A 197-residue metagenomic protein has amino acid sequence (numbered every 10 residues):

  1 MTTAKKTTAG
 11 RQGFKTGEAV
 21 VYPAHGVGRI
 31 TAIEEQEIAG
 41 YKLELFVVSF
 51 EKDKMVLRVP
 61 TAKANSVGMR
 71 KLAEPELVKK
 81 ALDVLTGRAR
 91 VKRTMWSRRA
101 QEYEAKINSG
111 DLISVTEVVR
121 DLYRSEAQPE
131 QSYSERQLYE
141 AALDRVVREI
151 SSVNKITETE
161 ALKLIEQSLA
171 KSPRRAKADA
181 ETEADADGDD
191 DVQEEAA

Functional and structural regions predicted by a protein language model:
M1-T16: Mixed-charge, Lys/Arg-rich low-complexity intrinsically disordered regions
G28-I30: Conserved hydrophobic positions within beta-strands
Q36-V47: Short, solvent-exposed secondary-structure boundary/capping segments
V47-S49, D53-A62: A short macromolecule-binding patch
A62, M69-A197: Charge/polar-rich, low-complexity and marginally structured segments
